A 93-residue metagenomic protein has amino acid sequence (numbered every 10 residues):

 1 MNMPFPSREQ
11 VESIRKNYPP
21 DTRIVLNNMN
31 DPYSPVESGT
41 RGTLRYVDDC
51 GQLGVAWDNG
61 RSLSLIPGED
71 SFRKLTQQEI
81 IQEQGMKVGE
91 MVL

Functional and structural regions predicted by a protein language model:
N2-G85: Basic/aromatic-rich interaction segments and small domains that mediate binding to polyanionic partners
Q84-L93: Non-Sec secretion/translocation targeting segments of pathogen effectors
